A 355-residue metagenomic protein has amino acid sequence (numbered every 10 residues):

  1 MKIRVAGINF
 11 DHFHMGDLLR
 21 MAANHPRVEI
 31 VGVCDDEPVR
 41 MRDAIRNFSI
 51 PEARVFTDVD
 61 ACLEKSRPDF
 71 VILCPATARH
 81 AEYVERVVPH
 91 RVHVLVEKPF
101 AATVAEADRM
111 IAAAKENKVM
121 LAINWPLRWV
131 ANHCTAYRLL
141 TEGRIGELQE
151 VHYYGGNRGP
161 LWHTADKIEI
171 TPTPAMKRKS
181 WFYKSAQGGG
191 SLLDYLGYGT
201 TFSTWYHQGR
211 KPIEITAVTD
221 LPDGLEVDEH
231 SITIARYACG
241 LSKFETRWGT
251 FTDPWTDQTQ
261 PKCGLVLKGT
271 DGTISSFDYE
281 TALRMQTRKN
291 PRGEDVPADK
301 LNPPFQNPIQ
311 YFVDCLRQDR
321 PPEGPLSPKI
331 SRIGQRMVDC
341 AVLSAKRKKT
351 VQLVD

Functional and structural regions predicted by a protein language model:
M1, D194, G199-A282, I309-P321: Contiguous beta-strand/loop segments that form the cofactor/metal-binding neighborhood of enzyme cores
M1, F70-I72, D108, E116 (+1 more regions): C-terminal helix-rich "cap/oligomerization" subdomain common to oxidoreductases
M1-I50: N-terminal Rossmann-like dinucleotide-binding module
G32, F70, E150: Short, Asp-centered acidic motifs that coordinate Mg2+ and/or phosphate in catalytic or ligand-binding sites
E52-D58: Conserved SAM-binding strand-loop segment of SAM-dependent methyltransferases
K65, F70, A76-T77, A81-R128 (+1 more regions): Beta-strand-loop-alpha-helix segment that lines the small-molecule cofactor/substrate pocket of alpha/beta enzymes
P126, I168-R178, W255-K329: C-terminal glycine/acidic-rich active-site capping loop/insertion
R128-D223, K348: Predominantly a Rossmann-like dinucleotide-binding segment in NAD(P)-dependent oxidoreductases
